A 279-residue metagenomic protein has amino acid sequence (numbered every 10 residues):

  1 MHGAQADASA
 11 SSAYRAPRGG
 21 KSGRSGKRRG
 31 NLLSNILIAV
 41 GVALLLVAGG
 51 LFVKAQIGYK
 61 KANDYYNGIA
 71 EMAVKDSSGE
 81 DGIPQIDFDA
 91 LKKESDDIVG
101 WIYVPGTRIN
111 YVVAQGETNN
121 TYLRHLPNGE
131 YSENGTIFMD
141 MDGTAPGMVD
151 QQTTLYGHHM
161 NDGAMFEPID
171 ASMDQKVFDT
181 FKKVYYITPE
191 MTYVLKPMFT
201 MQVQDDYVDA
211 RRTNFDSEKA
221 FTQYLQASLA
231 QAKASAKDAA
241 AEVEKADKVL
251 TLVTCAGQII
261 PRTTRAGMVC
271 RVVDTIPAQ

Functional and structural regions predicted by a protein language model:
H2-G79: N-terminal membrane-targeting segments
L45-Q279: Solvent-exposed, non-transmembrane regions of membrane-associated and secreted proteins
